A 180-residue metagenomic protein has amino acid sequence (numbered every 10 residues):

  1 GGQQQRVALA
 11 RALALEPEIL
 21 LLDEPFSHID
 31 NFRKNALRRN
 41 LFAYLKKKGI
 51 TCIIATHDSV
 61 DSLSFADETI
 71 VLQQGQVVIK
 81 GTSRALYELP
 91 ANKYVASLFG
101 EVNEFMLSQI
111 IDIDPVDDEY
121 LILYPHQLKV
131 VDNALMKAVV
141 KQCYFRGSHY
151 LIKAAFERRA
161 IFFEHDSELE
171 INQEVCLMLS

Functional and structural regions predicted by a protein language model:
G1-A91: ABC ATPase nucleotide-binding domains
Q3-Q4, V102, H149: Gly/Ser/Thr-rich beta-alpha loop segments that engage phosphate groups in nucleotides
R39, F105-S108, M136-K141: Small-residue-enriched segments and motifs
I79, L98, F145: Short glycine/serine/threonine-biased micro-segments
Y87-I110, Y120-I122: C-terminal boundary and immediately downstream tail of ABC-type ATPase nucleotide-binding domains
D114-S180: Non-catalytic connector elements of ABC transporters
